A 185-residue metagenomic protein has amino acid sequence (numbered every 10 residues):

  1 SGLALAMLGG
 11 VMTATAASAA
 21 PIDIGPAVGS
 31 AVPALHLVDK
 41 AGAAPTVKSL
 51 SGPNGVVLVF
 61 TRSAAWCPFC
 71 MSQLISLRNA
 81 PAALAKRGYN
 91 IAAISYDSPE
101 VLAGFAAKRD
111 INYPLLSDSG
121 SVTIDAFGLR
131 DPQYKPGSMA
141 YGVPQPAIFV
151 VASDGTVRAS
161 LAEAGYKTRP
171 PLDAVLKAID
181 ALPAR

Functional and structural regions predicted by a protein language model:
G2-A14: Bacterial N-terminal signal peptides
M12-A34: N-proximal helix/coil linker or "cap" segments that precede and/or mark the start of modular domains
V32-P33, L58, Q145-A147: Short loop/turn microsegments at loop-to-beta-strand junctions
H36-V56: A short beta-strand-turn-helix
L50-S72: Short active-site neighborhood of thiol/selenol oxidoreductases, capturing the structured segment around
M71-S121: Structural microenvironment flanking redox-active thiols in thiol-disulfide oxidoreductases
A106-Q145: Short, internal strand/loop/helix patches that form the active-site neighborhood or redox-interaction surface
M139-R185: Thiol-/selenol-based redox modules, centered on thioredoxin-like and closely related oxidoreductase domains
